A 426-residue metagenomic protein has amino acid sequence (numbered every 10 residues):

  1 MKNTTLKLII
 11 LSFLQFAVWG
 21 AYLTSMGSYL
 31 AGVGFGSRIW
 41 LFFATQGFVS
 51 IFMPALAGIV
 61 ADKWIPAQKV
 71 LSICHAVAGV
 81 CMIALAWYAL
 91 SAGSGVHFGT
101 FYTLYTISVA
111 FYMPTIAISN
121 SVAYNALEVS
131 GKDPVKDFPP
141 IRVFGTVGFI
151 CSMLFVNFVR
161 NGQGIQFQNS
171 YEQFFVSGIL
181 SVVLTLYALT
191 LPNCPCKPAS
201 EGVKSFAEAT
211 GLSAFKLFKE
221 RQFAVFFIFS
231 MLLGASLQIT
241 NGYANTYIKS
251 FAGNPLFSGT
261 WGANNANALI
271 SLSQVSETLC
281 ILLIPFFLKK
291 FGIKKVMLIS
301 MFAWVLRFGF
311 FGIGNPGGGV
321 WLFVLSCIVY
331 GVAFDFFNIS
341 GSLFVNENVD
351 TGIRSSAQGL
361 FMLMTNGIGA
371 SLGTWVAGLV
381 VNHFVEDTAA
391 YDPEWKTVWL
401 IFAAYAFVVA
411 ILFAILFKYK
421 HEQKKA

Functional and structural regions predicted by a protein language model:
M1-I51, Q222-S258, N265-L269, N338: Helix-loop boundary and gating motifs at the non-cytosolic
M1-K2, P192-I228, G253-S258: Juxtamembrane intracellular "pre-TM" segments in multi-pass secondary transporters
K7, L56, A84-L90, L180-N193 (+3 more regions): Multi-pass alpha-helical transporter architecture, strongest for 12-TM Major Facilitator/SLC carriers used
F13, C81-L85, S94-I118, V122 (+2 more regions): Hydrophobic core of transmembrane alpha-helices in multi-pass small-molecule transporters, especially MFS/SLC-type
W40-D62, A268-I284: Central cavity-lining transmembrane alpha-helices of secondary-active solute carriers, predominantly the Major
A76-G95, F302-G317: C-terminal ends and interior cores of transmembrane alpha-helices in multi-pass membrane transporters/permeases
T106-F144: Cytoplasmic helix-loop-helix junction between adjacent transmembrane helices in 12-TM secondary transporters
F158-I179, L379-A406: A membrane-interface helix-boundary motif in multi-pass transporters
